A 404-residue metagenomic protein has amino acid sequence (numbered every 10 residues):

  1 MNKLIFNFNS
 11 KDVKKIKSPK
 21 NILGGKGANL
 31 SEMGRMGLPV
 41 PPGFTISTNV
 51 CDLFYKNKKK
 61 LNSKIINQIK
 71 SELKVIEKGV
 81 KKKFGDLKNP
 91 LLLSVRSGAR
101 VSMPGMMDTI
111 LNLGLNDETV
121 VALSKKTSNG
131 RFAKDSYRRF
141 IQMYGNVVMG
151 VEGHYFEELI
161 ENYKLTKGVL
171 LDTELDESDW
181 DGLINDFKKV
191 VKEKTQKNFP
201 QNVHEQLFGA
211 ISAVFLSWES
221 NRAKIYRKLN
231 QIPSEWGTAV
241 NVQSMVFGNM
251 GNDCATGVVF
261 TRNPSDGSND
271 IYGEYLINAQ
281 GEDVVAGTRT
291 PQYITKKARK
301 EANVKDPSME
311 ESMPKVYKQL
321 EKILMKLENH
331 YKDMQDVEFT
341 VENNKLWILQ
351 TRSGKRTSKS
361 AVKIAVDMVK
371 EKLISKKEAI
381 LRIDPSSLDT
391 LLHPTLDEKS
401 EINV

Functional and structural regions predicted by a protein language model:
M1-N403: Nucleotide/phosphate-binding sheet-loop regions of phosphoryl- and nucleotidyl-transfer enzymes
